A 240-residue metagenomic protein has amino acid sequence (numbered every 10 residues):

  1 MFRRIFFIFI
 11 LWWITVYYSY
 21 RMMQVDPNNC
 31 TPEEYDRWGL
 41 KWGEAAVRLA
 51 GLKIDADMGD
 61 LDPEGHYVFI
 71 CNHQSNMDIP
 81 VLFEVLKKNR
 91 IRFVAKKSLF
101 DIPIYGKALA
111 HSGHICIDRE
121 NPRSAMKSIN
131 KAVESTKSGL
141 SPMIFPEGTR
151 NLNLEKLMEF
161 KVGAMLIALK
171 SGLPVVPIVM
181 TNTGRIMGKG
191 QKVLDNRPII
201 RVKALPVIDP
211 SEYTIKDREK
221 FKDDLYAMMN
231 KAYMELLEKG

Functional and structural regions predicted by a protein language model:
M1-D55, K107-A108: A transmembrane-helix-recognition feature enriched in membrane-embedded lipid enzymes and envelope glyco-/phospholipid
Y18-D26, E34-Y35, L49, P63-P122: Catalytic core of membrane glycerolipid acyltransferases/transacylases, capturing the structured, soluble-facing
R48-D57, A125-M126, G184-M187: Short gly/ser/thr-rich secondary-structure transition/capping motifs
A56, F69, F93-V94, V202-A204: Generic preference for hydrophobic
M58-D62: Glycine-rich helix-loop-beta junction characteristic of Rossmann-like nucleotide cofactor-binding loops
M126-G240: Non-catalytic C-terminal accessory region of glycerolipid acyltransferases and related lyso-lipid remodeling enzymes
